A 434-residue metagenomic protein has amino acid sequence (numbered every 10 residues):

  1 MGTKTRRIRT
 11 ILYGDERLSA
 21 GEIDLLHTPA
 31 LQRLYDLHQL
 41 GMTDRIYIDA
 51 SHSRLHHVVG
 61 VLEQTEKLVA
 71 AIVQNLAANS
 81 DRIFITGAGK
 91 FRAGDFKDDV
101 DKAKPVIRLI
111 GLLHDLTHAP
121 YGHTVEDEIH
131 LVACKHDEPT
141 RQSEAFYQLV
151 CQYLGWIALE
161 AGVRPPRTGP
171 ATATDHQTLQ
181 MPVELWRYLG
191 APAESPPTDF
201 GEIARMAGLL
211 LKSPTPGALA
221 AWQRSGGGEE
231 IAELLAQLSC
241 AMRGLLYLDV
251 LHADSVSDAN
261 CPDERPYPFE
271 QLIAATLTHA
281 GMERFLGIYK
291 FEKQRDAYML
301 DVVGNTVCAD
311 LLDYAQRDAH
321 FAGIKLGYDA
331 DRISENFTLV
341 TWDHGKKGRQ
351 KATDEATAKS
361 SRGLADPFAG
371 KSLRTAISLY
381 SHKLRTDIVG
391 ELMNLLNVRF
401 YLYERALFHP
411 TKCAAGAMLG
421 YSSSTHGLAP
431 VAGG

Functional and structural regions predicted by a protein language model:
M1-L109, T117-G434: Sequence-structural signature of the catalytic-core scaffold of metal-dependent phosphohydrolases that act on
